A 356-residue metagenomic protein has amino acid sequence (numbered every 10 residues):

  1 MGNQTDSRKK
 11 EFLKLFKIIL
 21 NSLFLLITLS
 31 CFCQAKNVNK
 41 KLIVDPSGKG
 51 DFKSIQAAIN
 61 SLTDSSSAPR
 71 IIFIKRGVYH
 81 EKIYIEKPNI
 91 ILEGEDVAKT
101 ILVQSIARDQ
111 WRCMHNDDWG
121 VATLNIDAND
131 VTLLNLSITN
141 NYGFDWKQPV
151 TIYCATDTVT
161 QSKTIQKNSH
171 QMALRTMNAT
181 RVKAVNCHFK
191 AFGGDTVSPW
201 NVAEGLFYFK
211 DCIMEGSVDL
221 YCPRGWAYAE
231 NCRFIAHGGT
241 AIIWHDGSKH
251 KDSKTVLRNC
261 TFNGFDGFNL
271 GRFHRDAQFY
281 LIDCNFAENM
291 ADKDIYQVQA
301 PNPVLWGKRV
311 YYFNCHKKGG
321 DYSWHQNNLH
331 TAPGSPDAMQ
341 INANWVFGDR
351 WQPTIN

Functional and structural regions predicted by a protein language model:
M1-N37: Bacterial Sec-dependent N-terminal signal peptides
N37-N356: Sequence-level preference for short, compositionally simple segments enriched in small aliphatic or small polar residues
